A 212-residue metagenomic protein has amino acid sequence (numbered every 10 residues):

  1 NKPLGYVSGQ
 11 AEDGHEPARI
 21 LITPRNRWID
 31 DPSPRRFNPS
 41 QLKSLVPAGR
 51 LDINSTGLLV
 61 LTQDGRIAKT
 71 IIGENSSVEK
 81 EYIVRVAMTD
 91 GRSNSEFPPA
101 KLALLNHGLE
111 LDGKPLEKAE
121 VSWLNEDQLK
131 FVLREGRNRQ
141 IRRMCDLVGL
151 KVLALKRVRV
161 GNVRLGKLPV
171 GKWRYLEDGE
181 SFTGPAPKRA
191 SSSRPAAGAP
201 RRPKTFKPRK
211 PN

Functional and structural regions predicted by a protein language model:
K2-N212: Basic, flexible Lys/Arg- and Gly-enriched helix-loop patches that mediate nucleic-acid binding at interfaces with rRNA
